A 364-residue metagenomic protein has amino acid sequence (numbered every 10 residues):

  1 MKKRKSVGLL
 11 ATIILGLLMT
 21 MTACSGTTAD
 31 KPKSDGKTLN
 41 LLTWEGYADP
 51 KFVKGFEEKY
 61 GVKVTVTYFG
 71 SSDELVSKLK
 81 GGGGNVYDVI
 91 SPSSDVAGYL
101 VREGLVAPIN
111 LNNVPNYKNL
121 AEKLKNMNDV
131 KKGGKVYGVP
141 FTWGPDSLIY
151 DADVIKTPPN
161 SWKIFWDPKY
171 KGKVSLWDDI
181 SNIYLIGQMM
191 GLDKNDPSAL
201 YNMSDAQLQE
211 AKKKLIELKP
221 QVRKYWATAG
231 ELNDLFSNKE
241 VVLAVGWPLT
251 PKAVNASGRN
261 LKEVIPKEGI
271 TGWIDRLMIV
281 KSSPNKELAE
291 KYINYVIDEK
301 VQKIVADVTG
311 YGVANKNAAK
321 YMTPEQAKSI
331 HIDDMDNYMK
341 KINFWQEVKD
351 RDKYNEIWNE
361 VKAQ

Functional and structural regions predicted by a protein language model:
M1-L39, Q364: Short, low-complexity disordered leader/linker segments with a strong preference for bacterial N-terminal type II
D30-L100: Early extracytoplasmic/lumenal segment of secretory-pathway proteins
V86, S91-A97, V101-S237: Extracytoplasmic ligand-binding site segments that recognize negatively charged/polar headgroups
Y87-S91, Y225, V242-W247, E263: Paired acidic/hydrophobic, glycine-rich loop segments that form the ligand-binding mouth/hinge of periplasmic-binding
A97-Y99, V245-N260: A ligand-binding cleft/hinge motif common to bilobed small-molecule-binding domains
Q209, K214-L218, S257-K281: Periplasmic-binding protein-like
I270-T271, D275-M339: Mature extracytoplasmic/periplasmic domains
D336-Q364: Conserved C-terminal helix/tail region of periplasmic/extracytoplasmic solute-binding proteins
